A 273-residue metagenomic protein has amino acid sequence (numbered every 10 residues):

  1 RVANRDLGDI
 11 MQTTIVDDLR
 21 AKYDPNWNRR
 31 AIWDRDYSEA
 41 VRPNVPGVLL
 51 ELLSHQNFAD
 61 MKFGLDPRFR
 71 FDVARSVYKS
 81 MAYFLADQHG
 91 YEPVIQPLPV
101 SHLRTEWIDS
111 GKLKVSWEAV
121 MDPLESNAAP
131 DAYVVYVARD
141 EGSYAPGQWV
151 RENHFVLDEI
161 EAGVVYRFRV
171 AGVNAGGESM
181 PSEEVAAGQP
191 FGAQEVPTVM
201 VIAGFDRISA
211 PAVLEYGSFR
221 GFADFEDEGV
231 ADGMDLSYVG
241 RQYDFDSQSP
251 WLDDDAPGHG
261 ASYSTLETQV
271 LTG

Functional and structural regions predicted by a protein language model:
R1, I10-I15, R35, E51-F58 (+2 more regions): Active-site-proximal beta-strand/loop segments in catalytic clefts of secreted hydrolases
V2-D34: Active-site-adjacent substrate-binding region of metalloamidase/peptidase-like peptide-processing proteins
D24-Y91: Active-site-adjacent mobile loop/cap segments within catalytic or ligand-binding domains
Y83-N127, A162, G176-P197: Pro/Thr/Ser/Gly-rich low-complexity, intrinsically disordered linker/stalk tracts
D131-V135: Short beta-strand elements bearing conserved aromatic residues within extracellular beta-rich modules
A145-E152: Short beta-strand segments within Ig-like beta-sandwich modules, predominantly Fibronectin type-III
V156-S179: Beta-strand-rich modules
E184-G273: Aromatic-Pro/Gly-enriched surface loop or interdomain linker that acts as a lid/target-recognition segment
